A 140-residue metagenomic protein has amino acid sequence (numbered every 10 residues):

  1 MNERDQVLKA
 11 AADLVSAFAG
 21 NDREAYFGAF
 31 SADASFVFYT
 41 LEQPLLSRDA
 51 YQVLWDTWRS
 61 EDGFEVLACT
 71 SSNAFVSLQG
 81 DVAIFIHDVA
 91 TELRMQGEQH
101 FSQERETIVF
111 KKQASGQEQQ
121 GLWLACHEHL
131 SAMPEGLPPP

Functional and structural regions predicted by a protein language model:
M1-A29, G136-P140: Short, low-complexity N-terminal intrinsically disordered segments enriched in polar/charged residues
N2-D5, R23-L78, D88, H100: A solvent-exposed, acidic/Ser-Thr-rich amphipathic alpha-helical stretch
L14, W55, S71-V76, V89-T91 (+2 more regions): Hydrophobic/aromatic beta-strand elements that line small-molecule binding cavities or substrate pockets in beta-rich
S35-V37, I84, L124: General beta-strand recognition
F36, L45, E92, G116 (+1 more regions): Flexible, glycine-rich phosphate/dinucleotide-binding loops and adjacent beta-alpha linkers at cofactor/substrate
E92-H100: Short, cysteine-centered beta-strand-loop-beta hairpins and adjacent loop/turn segments enriched in charged/polar
F101-P140: Short beta-strand edge/turn micro-motifs at domain boundaries
